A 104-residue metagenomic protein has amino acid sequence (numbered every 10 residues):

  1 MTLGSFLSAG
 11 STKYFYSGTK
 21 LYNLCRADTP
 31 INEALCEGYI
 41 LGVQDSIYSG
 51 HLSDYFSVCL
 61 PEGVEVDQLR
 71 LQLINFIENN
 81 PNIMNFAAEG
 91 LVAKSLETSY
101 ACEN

Functional and structural regions predicted by a protein language model:
M1-A9: Hydrophobic h-region of N-terminal signal peptides that target proteins for export in Gram-negative bacteria
G10, Y16, N104: Structured, active/binding-site neighborhoods that engage oxygen-rich ligands
Y16-N75, S95: Short N-proximal segments of mature Sec-exported proteins
L71-N104: Short, compact, well-ordered microdomains
